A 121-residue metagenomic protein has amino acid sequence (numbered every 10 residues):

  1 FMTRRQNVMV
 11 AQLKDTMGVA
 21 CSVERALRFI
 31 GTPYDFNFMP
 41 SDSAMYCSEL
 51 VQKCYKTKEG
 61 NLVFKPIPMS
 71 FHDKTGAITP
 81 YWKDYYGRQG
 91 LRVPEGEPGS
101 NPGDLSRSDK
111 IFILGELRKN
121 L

Functional and structural regions predicted by a protein language model:
F1-M17, S22-V23, K83-P102: Conserved catalytic neighborhood of penicillin-recognizing serine enzymes
Q6-S70: Active-site nucleophile-His-acid catalytic modules used for acyl/amide transfer and hydrolysis across diverse enzymes
S43, S48-L121: Activation targets extended, charge/polar-rich intrinsically disordered C-terminal tails
